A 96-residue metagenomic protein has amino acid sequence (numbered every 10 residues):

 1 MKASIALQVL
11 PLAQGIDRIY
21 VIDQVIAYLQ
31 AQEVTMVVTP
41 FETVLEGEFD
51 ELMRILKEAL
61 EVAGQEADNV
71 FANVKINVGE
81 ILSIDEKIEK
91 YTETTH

Functional and structural regions predicted by a protein language model:
M1-H96: Charge-rich, low-complexity N-terminal segments
